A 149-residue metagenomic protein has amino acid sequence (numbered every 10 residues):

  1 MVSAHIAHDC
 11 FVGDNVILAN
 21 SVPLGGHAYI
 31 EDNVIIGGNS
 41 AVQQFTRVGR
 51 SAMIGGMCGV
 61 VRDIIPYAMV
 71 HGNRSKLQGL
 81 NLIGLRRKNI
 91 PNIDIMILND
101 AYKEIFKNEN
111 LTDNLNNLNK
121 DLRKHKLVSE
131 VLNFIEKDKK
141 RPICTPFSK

Functional and structural regions predicted by a protein language model:
M1-K76: Structural signal for interior beta-strand "rungs" in well-ordered beta-sheet cores of soluble enzyme domains
N73-K149: Terminal amphipathic alpha-helical/low-complexity segments used for targeting or macromolecular assembly
